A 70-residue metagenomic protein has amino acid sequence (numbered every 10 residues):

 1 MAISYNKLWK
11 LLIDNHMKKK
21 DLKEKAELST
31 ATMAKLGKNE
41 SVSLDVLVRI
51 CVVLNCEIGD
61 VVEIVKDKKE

Functional and structural regions predicted by a protein language model:
M1-K20: A short, Lys/Arg-rich alpha-helix, primarily the initiator
A2, K10-L11, V62-E70: Short, charged recognition helix plus adjacent turn of helix-turn-helix-like nucleic-acid-binding domains
L12, K23, G37, C51: The alpha-helix within a helix-turn-helix
I13, E27, K38, K66: Residue-level detection of the helix-turn-helix DNA-binding "recognition helix"
H16-A34: Short alpha-helical DNA-recognition segment
T32-S41, D45-V48: Amphipathic, hydrophobic secondary-structure cores in small proteins
R49-C51, V61-V62: Hydrophobic micro-packing sites on short alpha-helices
